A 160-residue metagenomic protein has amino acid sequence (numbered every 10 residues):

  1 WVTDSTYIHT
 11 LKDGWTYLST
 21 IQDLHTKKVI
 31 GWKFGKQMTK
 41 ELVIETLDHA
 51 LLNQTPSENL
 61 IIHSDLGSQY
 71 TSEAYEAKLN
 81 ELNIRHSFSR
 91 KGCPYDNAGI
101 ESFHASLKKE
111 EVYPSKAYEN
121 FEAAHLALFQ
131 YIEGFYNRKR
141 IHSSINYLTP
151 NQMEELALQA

Functional and structural regions predicted by a protein language model:
W1-A160: Charged DNA-binding/catalytic regions of mobile-element recombinases
